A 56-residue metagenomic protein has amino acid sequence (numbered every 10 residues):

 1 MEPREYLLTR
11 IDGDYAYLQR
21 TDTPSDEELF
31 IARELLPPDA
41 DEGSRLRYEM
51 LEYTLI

Functional and structural regions predicted by a protein language model:
M1-I11: Extended boundary segments
G13-L18: Short aromatic-glycine-enriched beta-strand elements
D22-P24: Solvent-exposed strand-loop boundary residues in beta-sheet-rich modules
D26-P37: Beta-strand/loop nucleic-acid-binding surfaces
L35-R47: Short nucleic-acid-contacting surface segments enriched for D/E, G, S/T with interspersed K/R
L51-I56: Short, Lys/Arg- and Gly-enriched loop/turn segments at beta-strand edges
